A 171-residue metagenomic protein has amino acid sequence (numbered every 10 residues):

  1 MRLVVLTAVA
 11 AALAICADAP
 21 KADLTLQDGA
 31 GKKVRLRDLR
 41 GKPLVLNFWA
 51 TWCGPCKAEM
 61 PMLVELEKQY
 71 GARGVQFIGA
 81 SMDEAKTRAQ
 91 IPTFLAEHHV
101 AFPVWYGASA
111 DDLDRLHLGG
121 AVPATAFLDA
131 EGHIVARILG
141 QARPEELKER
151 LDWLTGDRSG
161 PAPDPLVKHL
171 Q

Functional and structural regions predicted by a protein language model:
L3-D23, T93, G160-Q171: N-proximal helix/coil linker or "cap" segments that precede and/or mark the start of modular domains
A14-D38, F102: N-terminal "domain-start" segment that seeds a small globular fold
K42-L44, F48-W52, A121, E131: Short pre-active-site segment immediately N-terminal to redox-active cysteine/selenocysteine motifs in thiol-based
F48-E65: Conserved redox-active cysteine motifs that mediate thiol-disulfide chemistry, especially di-cysteine Cys-X(1-2)-Cys
G74-R88, V100-S109: Thiol-based oxidoreductase modules, predominantly thioredoxin-like and allied folds used for disulfide exchange
P92-L128: Short, internal strand/loop/helix patches that form the active-site neighborhood or redox-interaction surface
A124-Q171: Thiol-/selenol-based redox modules, centered on thioredoxin-like and closely related oxidoreductase domains
